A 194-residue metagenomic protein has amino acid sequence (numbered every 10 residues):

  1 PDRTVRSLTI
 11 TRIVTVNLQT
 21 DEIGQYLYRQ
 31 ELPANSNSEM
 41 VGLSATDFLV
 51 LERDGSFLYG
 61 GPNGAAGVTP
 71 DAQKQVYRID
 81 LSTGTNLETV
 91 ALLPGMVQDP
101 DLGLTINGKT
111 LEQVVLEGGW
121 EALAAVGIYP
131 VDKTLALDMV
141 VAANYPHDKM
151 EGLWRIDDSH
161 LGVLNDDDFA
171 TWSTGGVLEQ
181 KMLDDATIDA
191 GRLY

Functional and structural regions predicted by a protein language model:
P1-Y194: Sequence/structural signature of beta-propeller domains
